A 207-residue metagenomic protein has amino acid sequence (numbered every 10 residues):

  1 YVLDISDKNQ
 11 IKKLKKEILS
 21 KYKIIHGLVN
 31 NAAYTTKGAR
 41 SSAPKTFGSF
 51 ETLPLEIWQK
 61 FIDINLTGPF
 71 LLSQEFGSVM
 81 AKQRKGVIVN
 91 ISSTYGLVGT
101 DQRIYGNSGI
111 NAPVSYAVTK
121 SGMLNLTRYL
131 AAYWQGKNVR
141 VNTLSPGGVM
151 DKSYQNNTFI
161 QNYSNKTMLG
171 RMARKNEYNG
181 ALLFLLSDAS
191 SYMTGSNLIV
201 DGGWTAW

Functional and structural regions predicted by a protein language model:
V2-L14, L55, N176-E177: The beta1-alpha1 cofactor-binding region of Rossmann-like NAD(H)/NADP(H)-dependent oxidoreductases
K16, A33, L55, K60-K85 (+4 more regions): Amphipathic alpha-helical dimer-interface segment in Rossmann-like NAD(P)H-dependent oxidoreductases
H26, Y34, T46-L71, K85 (+5 more regions): Catalytic Tyr-X3-Lys loop
N31-T46, G203: Conserved NAD(P)H cofactor-binding loop of Rossmann-fold oxidoreductase domains
Y34, S49-L55, V89-G122, T127-G136 (+1 more regions): Catalytic loop of short-chain dehydrogenase/reductase
F47, N107, L183, T194-W207: Short C-terminal tail/terminal secondary-structure segment of NAD(P)H-dependent dehydrogenase/reductase domains
Q135-R140, M193-G195: Short, small/polar-rich loop/turn modules that mediate ligand/substrate recognition or access, typified
T167-Y178, A189: A conserved structural motif in NAD(P)-dependent oxidoreductases
